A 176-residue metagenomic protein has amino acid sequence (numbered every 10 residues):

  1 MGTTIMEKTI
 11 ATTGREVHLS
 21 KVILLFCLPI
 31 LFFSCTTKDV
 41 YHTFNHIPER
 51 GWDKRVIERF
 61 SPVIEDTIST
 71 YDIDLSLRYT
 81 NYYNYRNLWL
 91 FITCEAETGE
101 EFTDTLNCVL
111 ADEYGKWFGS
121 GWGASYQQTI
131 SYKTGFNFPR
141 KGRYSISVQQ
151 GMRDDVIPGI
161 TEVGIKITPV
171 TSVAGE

Functional and structural regions predicted by a protein language model:
F32-S34: C-terminal motif of bacterial Sec signal peptides marking the signal peptidase cleavage site
T36-D39: Bacterial signal peptide processing site
T43-I64: Post-signal peptide N-terminal segment of mature Sec-exported envelope proteins
I68-T70, Y85-N87, P139-R143: Extracellular Ig-like/FN3 beta-sandwich strand-entry sites
S69-N81, Y144-Q150: A short beta-strand element within beta-rich, extracytoplasmic domains of secreted/secretory-pathway proteins
Y79-Y82, Q127-I130, G135-N137, Q150-I160: Short acidic/polar inter-strand loop motif in beta-rich domains
L106-N137: An anionic, turn-rich surface loop/hairpin at beta-sheet edges that serves as a generic interaction/coordination patch
R140-D155, G159-T171: Internal, hydrophobic beta-strand segments that form the core of beta-sheet-rich folds
